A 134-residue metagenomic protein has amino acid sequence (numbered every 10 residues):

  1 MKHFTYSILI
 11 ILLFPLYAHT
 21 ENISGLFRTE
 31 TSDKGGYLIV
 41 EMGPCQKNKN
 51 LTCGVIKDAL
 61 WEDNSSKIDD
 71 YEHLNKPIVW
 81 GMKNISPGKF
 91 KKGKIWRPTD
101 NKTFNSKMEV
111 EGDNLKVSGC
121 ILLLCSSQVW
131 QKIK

Functional and structural regions predicted by a protein language model:
K2-I10: Sec-dependent signal peptide recognition, specifically the positively charged N-region followed immediately by
L9-L12, V40: Residues marking helix boundaries in flexible regions
L13-Y17: N-terminal signal peptide c-region/cleavage motif recognized by signal peptidases
A18-N22: Boundary at the C-terminal end of the N-terminal hydrophobic targeting segment
I23-T99, T103-F104: Central antiparallel beta-sheet cores of small beta-barrel/beta-sandwich binding domains
P98-V110, N114-S127: Short, exposed beta-strand-loop hairpins at the edges of beta-sheets in extracellular/periplasmic proteins
I133-K134: Short, solvent-exposed mixed-charge patches
